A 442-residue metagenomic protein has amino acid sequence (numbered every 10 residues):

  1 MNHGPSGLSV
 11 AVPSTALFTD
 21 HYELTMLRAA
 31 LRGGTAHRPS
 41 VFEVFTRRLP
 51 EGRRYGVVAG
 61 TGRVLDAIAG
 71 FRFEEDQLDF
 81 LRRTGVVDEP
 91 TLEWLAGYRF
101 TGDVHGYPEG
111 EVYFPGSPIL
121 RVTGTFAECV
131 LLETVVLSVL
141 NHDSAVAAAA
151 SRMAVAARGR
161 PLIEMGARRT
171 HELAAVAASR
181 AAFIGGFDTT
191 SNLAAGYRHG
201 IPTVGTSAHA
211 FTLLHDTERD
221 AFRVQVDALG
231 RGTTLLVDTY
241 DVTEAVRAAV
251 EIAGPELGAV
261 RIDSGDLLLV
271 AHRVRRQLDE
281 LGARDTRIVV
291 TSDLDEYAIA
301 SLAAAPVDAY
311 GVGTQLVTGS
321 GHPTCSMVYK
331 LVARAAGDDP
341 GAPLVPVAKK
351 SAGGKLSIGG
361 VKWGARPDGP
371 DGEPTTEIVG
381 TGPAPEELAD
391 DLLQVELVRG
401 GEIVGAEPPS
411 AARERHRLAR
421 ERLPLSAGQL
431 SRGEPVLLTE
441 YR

Functional and structural regions predicted by a protein language model:
M1-A228, L331-R442: Ordered alpha/beta subdomains of enzyme catalytic regions
N2, A210-P370: Glycine-rich phosphate/ribose-binding loops and adjacent secondary-structure elements that form binding surfaces
